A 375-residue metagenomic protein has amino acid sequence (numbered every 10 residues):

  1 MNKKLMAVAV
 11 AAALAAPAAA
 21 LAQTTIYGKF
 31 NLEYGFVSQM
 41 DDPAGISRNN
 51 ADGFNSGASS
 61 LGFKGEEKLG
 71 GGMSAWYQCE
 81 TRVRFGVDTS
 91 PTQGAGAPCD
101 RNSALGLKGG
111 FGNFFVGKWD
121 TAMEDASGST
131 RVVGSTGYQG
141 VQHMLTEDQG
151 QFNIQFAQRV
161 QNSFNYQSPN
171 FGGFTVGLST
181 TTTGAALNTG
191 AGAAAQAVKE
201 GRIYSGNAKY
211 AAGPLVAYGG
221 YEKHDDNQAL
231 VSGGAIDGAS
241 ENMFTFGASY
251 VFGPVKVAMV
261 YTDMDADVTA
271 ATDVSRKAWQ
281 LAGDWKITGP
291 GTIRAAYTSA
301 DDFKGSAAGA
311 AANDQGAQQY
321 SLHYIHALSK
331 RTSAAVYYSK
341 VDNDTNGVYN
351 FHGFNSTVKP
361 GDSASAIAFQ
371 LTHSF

Functional and structural regions predicted by a protein language model:
A11, G62-K64, A104-G106, N165-Q167 (+6 more regions): Outer-membrane beta-barrel architecture
A16, A20, E67-L69, K108-F111 (+6 more regions): Outer-membrane beta-barrel strand-turn architecture
Q23-G35, R48-A185, E200, K209-V216: Outer membrane beta-barrel
I26-L32, G71, A75-C79, F114 (+9 more regions): Transmembrane beta-strands of outer-membrane beta-barrel proteins
L32-S38, T81-F85, D120-A122, T180-G184 (+7 more regions): Transmembrane beta-strands of outer-membrane beta-barrel pores
S47-S59, P98-R101, Q158-N162, E200-Y204 (+4 more regions): Residues that define the transmembrane beta-barrel architecture of outer-membrane proteins
K199, Y204-A327, S339: Detector for outer-membrane/organellar transmembrane beta-barrel domains, recognizing the amphipathic beta-strand
H326-L328, G361-F375: Outer-membrane beta-barrel "beta-signal"
